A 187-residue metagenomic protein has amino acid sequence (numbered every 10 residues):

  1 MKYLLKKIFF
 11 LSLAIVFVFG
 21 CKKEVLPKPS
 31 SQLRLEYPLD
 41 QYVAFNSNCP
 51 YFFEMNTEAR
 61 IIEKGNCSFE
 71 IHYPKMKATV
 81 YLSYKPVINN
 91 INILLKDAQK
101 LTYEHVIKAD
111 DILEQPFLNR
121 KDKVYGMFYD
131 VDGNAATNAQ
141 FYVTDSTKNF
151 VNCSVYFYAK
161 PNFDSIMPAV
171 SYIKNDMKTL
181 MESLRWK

Functional and structural regions predicted by a protein language model:
K2-F9: Bacterial N-terminal signal peptides that target proteins for export
F17-G20: C-terminal motif of bacterial Sec signal peptides marking the signal peptidase cleavage site
K22-V25: Bacterial signal peptide processing site
P29-C49: Post-signal peptide N-terminal segment of mature Sec-exported envelope proteins
N46-K100: Secretory pathway targeting signatures of secreted, lumenal, and periplasmic proteins
V80-I88, Q140-F141, F163-S171: Second-shell loop/turn segments in exported
Q99-S154: Signature of long, low-cysteine stretches enriched in small and polar/charged residues
S154-K187: Surface-exposed amphipathic alpha-helical segments
